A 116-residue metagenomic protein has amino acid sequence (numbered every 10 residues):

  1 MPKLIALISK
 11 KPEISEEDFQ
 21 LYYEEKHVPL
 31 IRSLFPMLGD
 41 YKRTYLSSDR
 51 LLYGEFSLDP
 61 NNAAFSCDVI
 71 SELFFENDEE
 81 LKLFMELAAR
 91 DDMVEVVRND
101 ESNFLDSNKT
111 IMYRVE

Functional and structural regions predicted by a protein language model:
M1-E116: Macromolecular interaction modules
